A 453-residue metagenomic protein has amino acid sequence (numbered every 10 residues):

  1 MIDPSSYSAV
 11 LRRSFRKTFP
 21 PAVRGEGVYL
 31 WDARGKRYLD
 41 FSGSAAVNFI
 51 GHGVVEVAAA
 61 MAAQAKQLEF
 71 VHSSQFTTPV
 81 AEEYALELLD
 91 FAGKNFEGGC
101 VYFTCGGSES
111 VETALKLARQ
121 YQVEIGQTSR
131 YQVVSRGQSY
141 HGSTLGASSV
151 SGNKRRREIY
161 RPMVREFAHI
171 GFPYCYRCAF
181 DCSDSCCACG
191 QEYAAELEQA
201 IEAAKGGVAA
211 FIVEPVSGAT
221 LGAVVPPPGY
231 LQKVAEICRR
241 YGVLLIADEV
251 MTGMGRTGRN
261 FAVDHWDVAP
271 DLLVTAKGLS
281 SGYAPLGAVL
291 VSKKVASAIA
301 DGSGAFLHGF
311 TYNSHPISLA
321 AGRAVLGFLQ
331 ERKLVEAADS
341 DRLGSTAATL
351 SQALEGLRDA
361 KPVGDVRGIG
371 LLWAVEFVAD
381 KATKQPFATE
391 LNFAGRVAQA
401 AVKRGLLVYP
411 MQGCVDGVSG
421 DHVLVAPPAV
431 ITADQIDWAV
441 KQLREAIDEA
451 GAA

Functional and structural regions predicted by a protein language model:
M1-A453: Conserved N-terminal phosphate-binding loop of PLP-dependent enzymes in the Aspartate aminotransferase
